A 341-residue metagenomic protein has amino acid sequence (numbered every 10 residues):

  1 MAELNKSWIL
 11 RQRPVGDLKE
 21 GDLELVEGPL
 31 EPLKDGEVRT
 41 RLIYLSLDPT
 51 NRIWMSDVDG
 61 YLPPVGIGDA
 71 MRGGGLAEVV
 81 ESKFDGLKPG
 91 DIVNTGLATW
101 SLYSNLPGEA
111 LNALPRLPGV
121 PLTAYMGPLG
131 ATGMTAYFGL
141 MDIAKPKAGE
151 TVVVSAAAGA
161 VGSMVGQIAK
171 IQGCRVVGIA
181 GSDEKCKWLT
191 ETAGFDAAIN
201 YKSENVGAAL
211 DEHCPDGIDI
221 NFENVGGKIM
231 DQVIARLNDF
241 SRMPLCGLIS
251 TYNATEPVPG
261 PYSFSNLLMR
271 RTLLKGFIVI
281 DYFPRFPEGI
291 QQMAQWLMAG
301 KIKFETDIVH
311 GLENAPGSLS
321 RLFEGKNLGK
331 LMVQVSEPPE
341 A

Functional and structural regions predicted by a protein language model:
A2-N5, K301-I308, P316-A341: C-terminal capping/lid region of NAD(P)-dependent oxidoreductase domains
P29-L47, M55-T99: Glycine-rich beta-strand-centered segment in the early N-terminal region that forms part of a ligand/cofactor-binding
M71-E78, P89-A156: NAD(P)H dinucleotide-binding glycine-rich loop of Rossmann-like/cofactor-binding domains, especially the beta1-alpha1
N94, V153, I199, N221-F222: N-terminal Rossmann-like NAD(P) cofactor-binding module of classical short-chain dehydrogenase/reductase
S101-L102, G181-W188, V206, V258-F264: Short, glycine/polar-rich helix-capping loops at beta-to-alpha or helix-loop-helix junctions that flank or form
M126-E204: Mid-domain Rossmann-like dinucleotide-binding core that forms the NAD(H)/NADP(H) cofactor-binding site
N205-P215: Short amphipathic alpha-helix with an adjacent loop that forms part of the alpha/beta core around
K228-I302, V335-A341: Glycine-rich phosphate-binding loop and adjacent beta-alpha segment of Rossmann(oid) nucleotide-cofactor-binding
